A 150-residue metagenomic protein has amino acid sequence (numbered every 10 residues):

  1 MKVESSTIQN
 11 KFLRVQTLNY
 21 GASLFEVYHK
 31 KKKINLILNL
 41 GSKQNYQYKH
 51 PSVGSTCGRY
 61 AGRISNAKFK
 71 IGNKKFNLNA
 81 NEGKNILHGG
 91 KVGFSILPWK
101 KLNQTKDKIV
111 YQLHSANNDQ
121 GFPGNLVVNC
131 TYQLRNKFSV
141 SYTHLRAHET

Functional and structural regions predicted by a protein language model:
M1, Q9, N79-N136: Extended, loop-rich substrate-binding clefts of extracytoplasmic carbohydrate-active enzymes
M1-N45, K49-A80: Beta-strand-rich N-terminal accessory domains
S139-V140: Acidic, proline/serine/threonine- and glycine-rich low-complexity intrinsically disordered segments
T143-T150: Conserved small/polar residues in nucleotide/adenosyl-binding loops
